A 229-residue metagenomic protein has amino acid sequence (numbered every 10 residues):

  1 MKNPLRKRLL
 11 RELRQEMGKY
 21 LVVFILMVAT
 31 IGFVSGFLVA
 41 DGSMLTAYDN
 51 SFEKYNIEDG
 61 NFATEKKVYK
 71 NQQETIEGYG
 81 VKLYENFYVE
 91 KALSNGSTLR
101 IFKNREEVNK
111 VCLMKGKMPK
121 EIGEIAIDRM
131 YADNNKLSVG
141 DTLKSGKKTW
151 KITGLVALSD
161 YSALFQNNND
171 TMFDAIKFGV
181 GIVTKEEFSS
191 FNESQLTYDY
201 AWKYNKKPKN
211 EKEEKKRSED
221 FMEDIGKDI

Functional and structural regions predicted by a protein language model:
K2-I229: Membrane transport/envelope proteins' first extracytoplasmic loop
